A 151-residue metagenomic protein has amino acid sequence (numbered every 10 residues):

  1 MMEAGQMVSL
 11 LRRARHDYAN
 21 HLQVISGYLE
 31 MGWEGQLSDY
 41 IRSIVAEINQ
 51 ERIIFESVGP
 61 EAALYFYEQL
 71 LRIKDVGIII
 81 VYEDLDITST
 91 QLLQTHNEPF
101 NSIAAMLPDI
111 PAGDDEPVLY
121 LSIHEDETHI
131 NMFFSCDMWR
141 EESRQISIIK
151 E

Functional and structural regions predicted by a protein language model:
M1-M7: Conserved signal-transmission helix
R13-G32, T90-H124: Conserved ATP-binding N-box helix of the HATPase_c
V24-A63, L85-Q91, T95: Histidine phosphotransfer helical core of two-component systems
R42, Y82-I87, N97, D115-R144: Conserved beta-strand-loop-beta-strand hairpin that lines the nucleotide-binding pocket of ATP/GTP-utilizing enzymes
S57-K74, N131-F134, R140-Q145: Short beta-to-alpha transition helix within the HATPase_c
Q69, D75-T95, P99: Internal catalytic or translocation cores that form aromatic/hydrophobic pockets or channels for amphipathic metabolites
S147-E151: ATP phosphate-binding glycine-rich loop and adjacent ATP-lid/helix-beta elements within ATP-binding kinase/ATPase
